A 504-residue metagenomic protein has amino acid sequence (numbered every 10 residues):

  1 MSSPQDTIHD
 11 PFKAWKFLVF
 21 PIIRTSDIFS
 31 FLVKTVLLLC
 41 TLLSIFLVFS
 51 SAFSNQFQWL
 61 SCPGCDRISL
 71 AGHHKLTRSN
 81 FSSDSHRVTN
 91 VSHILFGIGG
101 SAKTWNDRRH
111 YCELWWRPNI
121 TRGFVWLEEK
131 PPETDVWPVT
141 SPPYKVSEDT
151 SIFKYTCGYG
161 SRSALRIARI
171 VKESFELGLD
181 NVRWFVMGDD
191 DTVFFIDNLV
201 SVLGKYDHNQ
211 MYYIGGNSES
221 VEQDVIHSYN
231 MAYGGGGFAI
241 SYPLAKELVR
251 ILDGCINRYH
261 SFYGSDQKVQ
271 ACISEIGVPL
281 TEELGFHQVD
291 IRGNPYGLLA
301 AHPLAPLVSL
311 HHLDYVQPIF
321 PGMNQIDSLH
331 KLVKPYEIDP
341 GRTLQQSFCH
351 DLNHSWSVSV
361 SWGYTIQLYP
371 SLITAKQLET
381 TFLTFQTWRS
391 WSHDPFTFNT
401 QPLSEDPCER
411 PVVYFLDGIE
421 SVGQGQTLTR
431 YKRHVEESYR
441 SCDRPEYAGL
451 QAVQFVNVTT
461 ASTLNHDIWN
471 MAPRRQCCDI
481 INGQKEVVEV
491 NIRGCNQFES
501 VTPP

Functional and structural regions predicted by a protein language model:
S2-G72: N-terminal signal-anchor transmembrane helix specifying type II single-pass membrane topology of secretory-pathway
S3, K34-S50, S261, Q267 (+1 more regions): C-terminal catalytic/acceptor-binding lobe
T89-V91, Y111-R122: Short, acidic, metal-binding catalytic loop of nucleotide-sugar glycosyltransferases
W126-R183, D197: Active-site-proximal specificity loops/subdomain of glycosyltransferases
N181-D191: Short beta-strand-to-loop acidic/aromatic patch adjacent to the donor-nucleotide binding site
W184, V225-A239: A recurrent flexible, glycine/aromatic-enriched loop bordering the glycosyltransferase active site that acts as
F194-V225: Conserved donor-nucleotide/metal-binding helix-loop-beta segment in metal-dependent transferases, i.e., the alpha-helix
F195-I196, Y233-L252: Conserved nucleotide-sugar donor-binding and metal-coordinating catalytic region shared by glycosyltransferases
